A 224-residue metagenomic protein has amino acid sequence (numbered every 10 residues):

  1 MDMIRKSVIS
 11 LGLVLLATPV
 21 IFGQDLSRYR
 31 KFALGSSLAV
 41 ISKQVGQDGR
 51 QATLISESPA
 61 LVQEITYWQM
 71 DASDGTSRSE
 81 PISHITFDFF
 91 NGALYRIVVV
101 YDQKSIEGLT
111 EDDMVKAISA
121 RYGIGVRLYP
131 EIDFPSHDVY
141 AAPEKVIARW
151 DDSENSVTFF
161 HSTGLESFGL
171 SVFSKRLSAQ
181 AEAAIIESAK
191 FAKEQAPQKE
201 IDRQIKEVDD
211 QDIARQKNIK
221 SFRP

Functional and structural regions predicted by a protein language model:
M1-L11: Bacterial N-terminal signal peptides that target proteins for export
S10-P19: Bacterial N-terminal signal peptides
G23-Y29, S83, N91: Short N-terminal signal/transit or membrane-insertion segments and the immediately adjacent low-complexity/disordered
Q24-L61, Y101-P224: Non-cytosolic coordination micro-motifs
E64-T110: Mid-chain, structured segments of secreted extracytoplasmic proteins
